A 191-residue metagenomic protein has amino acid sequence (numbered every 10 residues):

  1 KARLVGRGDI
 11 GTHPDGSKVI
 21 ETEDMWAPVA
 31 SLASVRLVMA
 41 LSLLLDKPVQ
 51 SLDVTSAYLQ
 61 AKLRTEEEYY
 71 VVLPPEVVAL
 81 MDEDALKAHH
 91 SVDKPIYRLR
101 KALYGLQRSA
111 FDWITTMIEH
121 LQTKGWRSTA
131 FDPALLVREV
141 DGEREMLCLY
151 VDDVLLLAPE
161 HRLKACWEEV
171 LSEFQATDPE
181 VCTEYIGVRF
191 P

Functional and structural regions predicted by a protein language model:
K1-P191: Long, low-complexity, charge-biased intrinsically disordered regions
